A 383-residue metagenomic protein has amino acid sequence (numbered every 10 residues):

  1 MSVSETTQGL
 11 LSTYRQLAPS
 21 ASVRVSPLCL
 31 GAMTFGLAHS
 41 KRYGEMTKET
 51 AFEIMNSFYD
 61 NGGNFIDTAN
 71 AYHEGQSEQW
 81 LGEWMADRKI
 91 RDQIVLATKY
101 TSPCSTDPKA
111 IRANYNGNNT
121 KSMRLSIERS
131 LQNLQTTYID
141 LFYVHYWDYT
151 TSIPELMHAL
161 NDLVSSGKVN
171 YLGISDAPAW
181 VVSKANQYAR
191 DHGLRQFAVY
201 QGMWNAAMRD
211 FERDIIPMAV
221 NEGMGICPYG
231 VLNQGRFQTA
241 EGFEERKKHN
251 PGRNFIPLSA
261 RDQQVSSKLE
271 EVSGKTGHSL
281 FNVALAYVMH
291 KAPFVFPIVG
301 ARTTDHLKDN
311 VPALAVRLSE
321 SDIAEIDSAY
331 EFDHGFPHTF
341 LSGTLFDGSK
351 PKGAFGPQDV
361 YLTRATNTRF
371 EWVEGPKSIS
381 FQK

Functional and structural regions predicted by a protein language model:
M1-V95, R369-K383: N-terminal binding-site loop/beta-alpha segment at the start of enzyme catalytic domains that lines or forms
V3-L11, D148-S328, D333, K352-A354 (+1 more regions): Beta/alpha (TIM)-barrel catalytic core signal, keyed to glycine-rich beta->alpha loops juxtaposed to Asp/Glu that bind
S20, R24, W84-R91, L131-Q135 (+2 more regions): Acidic (Asp/Glu)-rich catalytic clusters
P27, K89-I94, T98, T137-L141 (+4 more regions): Short acidic capping loops at alpha-helix termini that bridge into adjacent secondary structure
L30-A32, T68, L141-V144, I174 (+2 more regions): Conserved beta-strand positions
G36-E49, K109-R124, H145-T150: Active-site mouth loops of central-metabolism enzymes
G44-F58, N116-N133, V182-N186: Short, acidic/polar
L131-T151: Active-site groove signature of glycoside hydrolases
